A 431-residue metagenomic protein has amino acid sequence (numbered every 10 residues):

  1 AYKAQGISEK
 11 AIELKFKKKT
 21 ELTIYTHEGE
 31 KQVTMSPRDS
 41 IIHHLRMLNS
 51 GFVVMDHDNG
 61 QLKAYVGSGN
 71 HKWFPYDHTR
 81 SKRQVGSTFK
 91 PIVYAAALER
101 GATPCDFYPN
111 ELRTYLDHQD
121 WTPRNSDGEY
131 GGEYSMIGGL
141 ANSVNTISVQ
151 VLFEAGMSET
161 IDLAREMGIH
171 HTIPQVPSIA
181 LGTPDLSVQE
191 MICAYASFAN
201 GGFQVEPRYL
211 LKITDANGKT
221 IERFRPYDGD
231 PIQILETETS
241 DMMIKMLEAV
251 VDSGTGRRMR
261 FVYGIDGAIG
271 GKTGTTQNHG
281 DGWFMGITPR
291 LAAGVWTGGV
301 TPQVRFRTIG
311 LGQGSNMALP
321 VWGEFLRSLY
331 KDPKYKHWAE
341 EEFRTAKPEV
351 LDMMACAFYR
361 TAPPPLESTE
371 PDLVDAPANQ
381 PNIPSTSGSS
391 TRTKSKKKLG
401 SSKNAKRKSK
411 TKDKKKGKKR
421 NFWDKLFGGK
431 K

Functional and structural regions predicted by a protein language model:
A1-D56, Y65-V66, H71-T79, F89 (+2 more regions): A penicillin-recognizing enzyme superfamily signal
L45-L62, F89, A95, E99 (+3 more regions): C-terminal substrate/ligand-recognition segments
G51-V54, L62-A64, P75-P91, A96 (+3 more regions): C-terminal soluble interaction/assembly domains
L62-K63, N70, V85-L98, P104 (+7 more regions): Extended, hydrophobic alpha-helical segments in both membrane/secreted and soluble proteins
D77-H118, S253, R327: Active-site rim segments in enzyme catalytic domains, especially the processed small/beta chain of N-terminal
A102-T160, Q204, A216-M242, E248: Conserved catalytic neighborhood of penicillin-recognizing serine enzymes
W121-N125, G156-C193, G202, E206-Y209: Mid-domain, small-residue-enriched loop/turn segments at the edges of structured enzyme/sensor domains
K347-N404, K416-K431: Low-complexity, Gly/Ser/Thr/Pro-rich intrinsically disordered linker/tail segments
